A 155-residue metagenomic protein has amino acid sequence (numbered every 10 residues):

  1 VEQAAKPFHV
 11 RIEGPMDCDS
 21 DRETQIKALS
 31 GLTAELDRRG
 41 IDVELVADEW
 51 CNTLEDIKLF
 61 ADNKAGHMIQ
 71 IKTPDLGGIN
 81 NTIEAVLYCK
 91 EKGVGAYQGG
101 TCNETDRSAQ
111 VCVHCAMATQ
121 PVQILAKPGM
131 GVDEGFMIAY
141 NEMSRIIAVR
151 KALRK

Functional and structural regions predicted by a protein language model:
V1-C115, L125-A126, V132-E142: Catalytic core of soluble alpha/beta enzymes
A116-Q120: Short leucine-rich amphipathic alpha-helical surface patches
P121-G131, R145-K151: C-terminal functional extensions of proteins
G135-K155: Structural signal for terminal/edge beta-strands and the immediately following C-terminal loop/tail that closes
